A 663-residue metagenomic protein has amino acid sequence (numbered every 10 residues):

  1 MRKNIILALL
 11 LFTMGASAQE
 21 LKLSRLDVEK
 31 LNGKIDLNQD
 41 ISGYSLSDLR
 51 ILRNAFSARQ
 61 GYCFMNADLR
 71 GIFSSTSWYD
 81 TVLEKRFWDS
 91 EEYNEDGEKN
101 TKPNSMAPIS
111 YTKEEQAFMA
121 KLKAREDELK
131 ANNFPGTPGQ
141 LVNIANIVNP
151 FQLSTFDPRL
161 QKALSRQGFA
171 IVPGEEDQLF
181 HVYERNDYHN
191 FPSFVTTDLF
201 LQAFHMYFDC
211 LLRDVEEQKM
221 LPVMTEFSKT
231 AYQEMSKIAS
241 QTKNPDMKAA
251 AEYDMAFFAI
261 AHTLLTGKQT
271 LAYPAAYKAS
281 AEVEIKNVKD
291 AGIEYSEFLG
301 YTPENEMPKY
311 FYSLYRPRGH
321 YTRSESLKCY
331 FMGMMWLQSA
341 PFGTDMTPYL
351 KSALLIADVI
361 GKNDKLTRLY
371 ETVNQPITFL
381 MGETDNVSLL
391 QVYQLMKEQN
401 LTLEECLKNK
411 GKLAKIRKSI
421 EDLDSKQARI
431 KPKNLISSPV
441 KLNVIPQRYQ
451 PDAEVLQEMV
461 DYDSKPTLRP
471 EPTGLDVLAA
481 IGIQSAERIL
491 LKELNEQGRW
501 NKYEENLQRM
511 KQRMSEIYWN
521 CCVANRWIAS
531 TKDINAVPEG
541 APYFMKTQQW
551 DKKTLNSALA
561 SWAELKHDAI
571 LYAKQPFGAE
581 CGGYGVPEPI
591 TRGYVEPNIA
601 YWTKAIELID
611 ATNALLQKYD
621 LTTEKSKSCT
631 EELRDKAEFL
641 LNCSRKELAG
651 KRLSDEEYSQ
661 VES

Functional and structural regions predicted by a protein language model:
N4-T13: Sec-dependent N-terminal signal peptides
A16-E20: Boundary at the C-terminal end of the N-terminal hydrophobic targeting segment
L26-N38, F56, N100-M106, L616-T623 (+1 more regions): Acidic/histidine-rich, surface-exposed loop or edge segments in extracytoplasmic proteins
L37-N38, Y44-R70, L337: Short N-proximal segments of mature Sec-exported proteins
L49-Q60, L122, L129, F258 (+1 more regions): Non-transmembrane amphipathic alpha-helical segments
F64, G71-F134: Compact alpha-helical subdomains of small soluble proteins
G136-S663: Long, non-catalytic protein-protein interaction scaffolds
